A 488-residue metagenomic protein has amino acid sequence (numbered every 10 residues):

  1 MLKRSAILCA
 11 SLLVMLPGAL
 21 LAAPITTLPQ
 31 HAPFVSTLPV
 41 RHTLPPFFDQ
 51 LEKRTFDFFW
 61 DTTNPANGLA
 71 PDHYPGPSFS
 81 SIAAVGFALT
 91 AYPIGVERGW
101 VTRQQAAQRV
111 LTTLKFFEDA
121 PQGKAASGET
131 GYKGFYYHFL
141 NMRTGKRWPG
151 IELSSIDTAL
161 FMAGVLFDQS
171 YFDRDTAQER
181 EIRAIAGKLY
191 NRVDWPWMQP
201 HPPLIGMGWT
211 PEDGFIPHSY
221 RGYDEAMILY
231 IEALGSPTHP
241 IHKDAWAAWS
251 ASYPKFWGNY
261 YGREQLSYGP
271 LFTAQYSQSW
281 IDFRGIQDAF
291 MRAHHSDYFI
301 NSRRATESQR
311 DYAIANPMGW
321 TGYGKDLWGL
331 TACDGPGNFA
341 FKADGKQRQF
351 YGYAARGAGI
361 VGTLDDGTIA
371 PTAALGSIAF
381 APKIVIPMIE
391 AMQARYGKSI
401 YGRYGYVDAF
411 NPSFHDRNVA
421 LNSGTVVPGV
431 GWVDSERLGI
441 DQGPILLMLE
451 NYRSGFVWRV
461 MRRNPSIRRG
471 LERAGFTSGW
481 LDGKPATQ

Functional and structural regions predicted by a protein language model:
M1-C9: Bacterial N-terminal signal peptides that target proteins for export
K3-R4, P17, P24: N-terminal leader/targeting segments
C9-A19: Bacterial N-terminal signal peptides
P24-Q488: Ser/Thr/Asn(+Pro)-rich, low-complexity disordered segments
